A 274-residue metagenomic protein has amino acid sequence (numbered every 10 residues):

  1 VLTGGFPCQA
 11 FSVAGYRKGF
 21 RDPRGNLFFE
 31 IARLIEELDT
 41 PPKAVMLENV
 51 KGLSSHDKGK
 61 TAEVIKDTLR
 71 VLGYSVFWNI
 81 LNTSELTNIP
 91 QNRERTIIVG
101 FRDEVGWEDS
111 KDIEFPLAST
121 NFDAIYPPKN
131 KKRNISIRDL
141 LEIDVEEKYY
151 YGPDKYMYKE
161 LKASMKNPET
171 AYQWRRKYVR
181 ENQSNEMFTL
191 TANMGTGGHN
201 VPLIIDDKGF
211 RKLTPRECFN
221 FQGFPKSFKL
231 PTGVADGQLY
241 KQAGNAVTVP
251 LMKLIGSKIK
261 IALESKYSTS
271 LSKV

Functional and structural regions predicted by a protein language model:
V1-T3: N-terminal Rossmann-like NAD(P) cofactor-binding module of classical short-chain dehydrogenase/reductase
G5, L81, G244: Active-site glycine-centered loops adjacent to acidic/histidine catalytic or metal-binding residues that shape
G5, Q9, L34, F224-S227 (+1 more regions): Generic N-terminal helix/loop capping motif
G5, V99, L190-T191: Short beta-strand segments
Q9-N185: Class I S-adenosyl-L-methionine
K148-V274: C-terminal target-recognition/interaction regions appended to catalytic cores
